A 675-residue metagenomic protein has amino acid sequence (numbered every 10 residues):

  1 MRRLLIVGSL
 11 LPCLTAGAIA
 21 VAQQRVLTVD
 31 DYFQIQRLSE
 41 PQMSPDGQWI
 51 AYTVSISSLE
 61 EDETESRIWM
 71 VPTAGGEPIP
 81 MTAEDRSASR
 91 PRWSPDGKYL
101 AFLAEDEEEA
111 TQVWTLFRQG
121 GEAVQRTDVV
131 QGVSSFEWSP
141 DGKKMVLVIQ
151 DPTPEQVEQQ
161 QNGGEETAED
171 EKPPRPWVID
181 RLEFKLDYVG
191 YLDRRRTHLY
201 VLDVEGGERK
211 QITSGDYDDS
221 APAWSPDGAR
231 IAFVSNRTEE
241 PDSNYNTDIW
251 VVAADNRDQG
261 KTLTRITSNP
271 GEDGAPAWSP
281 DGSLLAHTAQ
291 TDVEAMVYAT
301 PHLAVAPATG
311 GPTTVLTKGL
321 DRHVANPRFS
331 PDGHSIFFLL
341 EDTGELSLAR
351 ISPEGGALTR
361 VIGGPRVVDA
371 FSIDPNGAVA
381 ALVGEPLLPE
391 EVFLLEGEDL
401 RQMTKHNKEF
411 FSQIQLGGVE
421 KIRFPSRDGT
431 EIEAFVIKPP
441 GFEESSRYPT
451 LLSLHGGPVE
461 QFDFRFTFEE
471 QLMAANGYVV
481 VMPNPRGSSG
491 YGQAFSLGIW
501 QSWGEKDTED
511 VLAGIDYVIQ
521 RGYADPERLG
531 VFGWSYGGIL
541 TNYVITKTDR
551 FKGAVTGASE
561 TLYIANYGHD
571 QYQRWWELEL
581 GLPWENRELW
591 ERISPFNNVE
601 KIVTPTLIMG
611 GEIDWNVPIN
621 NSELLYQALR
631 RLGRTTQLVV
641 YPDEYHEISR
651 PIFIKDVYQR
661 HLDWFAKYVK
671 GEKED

Functional and structural regions predicted by a protein language model:
V7-G17: Bacterial N-terminal signal peptides
V29-D31, I79-T82, V124-T127, K210-T213 (+3 more regions): A short beta-strand motif characteristic of beta-propeller blades
I35-A51, D85-L103, A123, V130-M145 (+13 more regions): Conserved beta-propeller blade repeats
E60-S66, D106-T111, G190-R196, P241-T247 (+3 more regions): Short, solvent-exposed loop/turn segments at conserved positions within beta-propeller repeat blades
T64-S66, Q150-E205, T247, T300-L303 (+4 more regions): Predominantly five- to eight-bladed beta-propeller fold
P72-G76, F117-G121, D203-G207, A253-D258 (+3 more regions): Short loop/turn segments that connect beta-strands within beta-propeller blades
T238-E239, D292-V293, E398, H406-E527 (+2 more regions): Cap/lid segment of the alpha/beta-hydrolase catalytic domain
M482-D675: Active-site-proximal cap/loop segments of hydrolase catalytic domains
